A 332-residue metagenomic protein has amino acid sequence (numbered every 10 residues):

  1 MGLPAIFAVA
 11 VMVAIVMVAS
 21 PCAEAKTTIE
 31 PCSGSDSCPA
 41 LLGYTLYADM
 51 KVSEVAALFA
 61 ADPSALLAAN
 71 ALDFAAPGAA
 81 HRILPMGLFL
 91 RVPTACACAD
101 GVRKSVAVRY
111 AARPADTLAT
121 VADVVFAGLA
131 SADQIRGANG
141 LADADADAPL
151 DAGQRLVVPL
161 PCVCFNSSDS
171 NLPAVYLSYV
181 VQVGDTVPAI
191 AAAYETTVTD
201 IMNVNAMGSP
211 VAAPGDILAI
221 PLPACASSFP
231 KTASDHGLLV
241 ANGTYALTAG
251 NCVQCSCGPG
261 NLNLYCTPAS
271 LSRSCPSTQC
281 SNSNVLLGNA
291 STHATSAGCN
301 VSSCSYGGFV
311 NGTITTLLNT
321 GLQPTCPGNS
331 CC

Functional and structural regions predicted by a protein language model:
G2-P4, M12-G34: N-terminal signal peptide
I6-A8, C255: Alpha-helical transmembrane segments and their membrane-interface anchoring/capping motifs
A19-K26, V108, V124, L177 (+2 more regions): Lectin-type carbohydrate-recognition ectodomains
A23-C38, D62-S105, S131-S170, T199-G237 (+5 more regions): Extracellular LysM carbohydrate-binding repeats and other cell-envelope/extracellular binding modules
C38-A40, T45, V175-Q182, A192 (+1 more regions): Extracellular modular ligand-binding repeats in secreted and cell-surface proteins
A40-Y44, D49-V55, F74-G78, V106-Y110 (+6 more regions): Short, recurring structural edge motifs at helix starts
V52-F59, P63-L67, L118-F126, A132-R136 (+3 more regions): Short alpha-helical segments in extracytoplasmic peptidoglycan/chitin-binding modules and envelope-associated proteins
